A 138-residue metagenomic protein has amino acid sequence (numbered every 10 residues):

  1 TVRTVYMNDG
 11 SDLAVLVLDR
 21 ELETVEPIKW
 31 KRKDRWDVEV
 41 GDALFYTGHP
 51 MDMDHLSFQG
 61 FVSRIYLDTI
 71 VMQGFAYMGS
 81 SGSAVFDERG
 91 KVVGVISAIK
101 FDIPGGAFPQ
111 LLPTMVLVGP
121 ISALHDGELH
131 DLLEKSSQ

Functional and structural regions predicted by a protein language model:
T1, E23-V25, V92, I96-Q138: C-terminal cap/linker of serine protease catalytic domains
T1-Y66, E88-R89: Serine endopeptidase catalytic core focused on the charge-relay Asp
A14, F58-G60, S83, P113-L117: Extracytoplasmic/periplasmic beta-strand context in beta-sandwich domains, especially the cupredoxin/COX2 CuA-binding
L18-R20, T47-H49, G74-F75, V95-I99: Active-site-proximal beta-strand/loop segments in catalytic clefts of secreted hydrolases
E26-P27, S81-D87, G105-G106: A short, polar/proline- and glycine-enriched secondary-structure boundary/capping micro-motif
M53, G79, F101-P104: Flexible, glycine-rich phosphate/dinucleotide-binding loops and adjacent beta-alpha linkers at cofactor/substrate
V62, F75-S97: Catalytic nucleophile loop of clan PA
I65-M78, G127: Short peripheral tails and domain-boundary helices/loops at the edges of structured domains
